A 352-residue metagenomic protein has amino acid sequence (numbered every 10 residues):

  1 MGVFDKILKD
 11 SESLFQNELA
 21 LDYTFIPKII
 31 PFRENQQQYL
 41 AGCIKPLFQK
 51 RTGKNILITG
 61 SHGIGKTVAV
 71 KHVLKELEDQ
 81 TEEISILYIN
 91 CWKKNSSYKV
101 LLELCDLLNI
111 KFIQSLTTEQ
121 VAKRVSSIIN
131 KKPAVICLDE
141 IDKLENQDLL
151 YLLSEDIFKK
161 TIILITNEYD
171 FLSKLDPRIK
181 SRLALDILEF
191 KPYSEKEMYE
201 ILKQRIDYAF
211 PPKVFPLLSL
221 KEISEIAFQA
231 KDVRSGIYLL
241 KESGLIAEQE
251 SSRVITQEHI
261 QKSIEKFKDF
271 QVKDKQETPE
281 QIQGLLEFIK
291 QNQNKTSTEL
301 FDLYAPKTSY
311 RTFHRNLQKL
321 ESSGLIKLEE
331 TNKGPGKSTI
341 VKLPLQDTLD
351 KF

Functional and structural regions predicted by a protein language model:
M1-T52, G336: A short, basic N-terminal segment
L8-Q16, A20-D22, V70, L74 (+6 more regions): Mid-core helix/loop region of P-loop NTP-binding domains shared across ATPases and GTPases
Q37, A122, L220, T278-L286 (+2 more regions): Short, leucine-enriched amphipathic alpha-helices that occur as contiguous helical runs
K50-H72: Walker A/P-loop nucleotide-binding motif
T59, I86-N95: A short hydrophobic beta-strand->loop->alpha-helix junction that borders the nucleotide-binding pocket of P-loop NTPases
I246-Q271: Conserved C-terminal helix/linker of AAA+ ATPases
T278-D302: Short amphipathic alpha-helical interface segments
K295-F352: Terminal-proximal interaction/regulatory segments of ATP-powered molecular machines
